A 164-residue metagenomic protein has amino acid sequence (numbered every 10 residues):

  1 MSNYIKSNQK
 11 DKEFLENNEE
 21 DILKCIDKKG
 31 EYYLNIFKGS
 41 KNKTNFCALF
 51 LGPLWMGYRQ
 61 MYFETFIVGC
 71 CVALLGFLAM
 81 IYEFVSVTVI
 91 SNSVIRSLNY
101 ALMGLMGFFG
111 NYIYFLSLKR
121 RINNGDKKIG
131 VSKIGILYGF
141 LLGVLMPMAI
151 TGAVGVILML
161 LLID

Functional and structural regions predicted by a protein language model:
S2-F37, C70-D164: Transmembrane helix recognition focused on a "late"/terminal membrane span
C25-I67: Membrane interfacial helix-start motif at the N-side
